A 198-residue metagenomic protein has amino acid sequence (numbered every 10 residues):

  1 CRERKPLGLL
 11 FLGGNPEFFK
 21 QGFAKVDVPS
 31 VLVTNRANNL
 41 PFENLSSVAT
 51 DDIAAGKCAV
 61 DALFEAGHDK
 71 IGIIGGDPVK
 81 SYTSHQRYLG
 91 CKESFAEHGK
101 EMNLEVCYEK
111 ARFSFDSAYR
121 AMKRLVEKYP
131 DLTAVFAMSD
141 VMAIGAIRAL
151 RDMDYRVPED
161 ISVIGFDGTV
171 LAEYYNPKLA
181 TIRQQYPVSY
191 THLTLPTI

Functional and structural regions predicted by a protein language model:
C1-D61, E65, E127, D131: Alpha-helical recognition/docking segments in bacterial nutrient-uptake and carbohydrate-utilization systems
E3-G13, G72-G75, Y129-S139, S162-I164: Periplasmic-binding protein-like
F42-L45, G75, Y174-K178: Short acidic, glycine/proline-rich loop/turn micro-motifs
S47-C58, I74-F95, K100-A121, F136-I144 (+2 more regions): Hinge/beta->alpha junction and helix N-cap segments in small-molecule ligand-binding domains
D69-K70, M102-V106, V157-V163: Short acidic capping loops at alpha-helix termini that bridge into adjacent secondary structure
K123-L193: Flexible loop/turn connectors
T194-I198: A short, hydrophobic C-terminal helix/tail in secreted or cell-surface proteins
